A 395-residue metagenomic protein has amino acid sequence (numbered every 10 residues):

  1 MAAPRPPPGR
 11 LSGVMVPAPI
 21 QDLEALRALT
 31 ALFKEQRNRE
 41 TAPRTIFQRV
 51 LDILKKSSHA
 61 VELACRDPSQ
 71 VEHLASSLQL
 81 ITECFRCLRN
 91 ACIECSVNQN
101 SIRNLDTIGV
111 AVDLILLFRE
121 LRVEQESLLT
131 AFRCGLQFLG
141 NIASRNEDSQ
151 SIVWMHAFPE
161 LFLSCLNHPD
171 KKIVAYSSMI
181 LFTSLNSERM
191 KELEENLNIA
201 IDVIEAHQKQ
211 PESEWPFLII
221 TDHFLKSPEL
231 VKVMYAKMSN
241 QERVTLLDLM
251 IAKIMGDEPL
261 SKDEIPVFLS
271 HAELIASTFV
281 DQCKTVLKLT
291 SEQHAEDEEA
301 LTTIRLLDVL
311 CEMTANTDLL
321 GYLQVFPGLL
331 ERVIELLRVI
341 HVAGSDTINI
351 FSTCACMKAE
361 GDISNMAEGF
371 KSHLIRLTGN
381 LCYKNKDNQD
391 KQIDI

Functional and structural regions predicted by a protein language model:
A2-Q137, N141-L163, N167-D202, A206-I219 (+4 more regions): Elongated alpha-helical scaffolds that mediate protein-protein interactions in large eukaryotic proteins, primarily
L32, S57-A60, F118, V286 (+3 more regions): A short secondary-structure junction motif
Q70, A131-G135, L306, E360 (+1 more regions): Short hydrophobic/aromatic-rich motifs at helix boundaries and adjacent loops
E72-S76, V123-S127, Q293-E299, D362-M366: Solvent-exposed loop and edge beta-strand segments that line ligand/cofactor-binding and catalytic clefts
A143, H223-M238, T245-L320, F326-A343: Extended alpha-helical scaffold segments
L310-I395: Eukaryotic scaffolding regions of large macromolecular assemblies
